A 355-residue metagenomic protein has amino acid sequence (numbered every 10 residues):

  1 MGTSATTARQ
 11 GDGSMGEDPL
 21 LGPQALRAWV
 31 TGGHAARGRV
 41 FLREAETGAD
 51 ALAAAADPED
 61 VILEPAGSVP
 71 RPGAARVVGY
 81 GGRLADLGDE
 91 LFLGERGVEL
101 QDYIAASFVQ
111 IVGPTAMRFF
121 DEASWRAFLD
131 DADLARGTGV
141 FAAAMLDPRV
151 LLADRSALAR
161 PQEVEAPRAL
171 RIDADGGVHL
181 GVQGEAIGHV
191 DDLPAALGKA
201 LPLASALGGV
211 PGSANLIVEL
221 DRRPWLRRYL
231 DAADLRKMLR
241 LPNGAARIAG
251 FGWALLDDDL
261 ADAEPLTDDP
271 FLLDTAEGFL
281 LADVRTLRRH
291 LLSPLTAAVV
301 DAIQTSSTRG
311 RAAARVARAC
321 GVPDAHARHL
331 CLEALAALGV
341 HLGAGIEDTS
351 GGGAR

Functional and structural regions predicted by a protein language model:
M1-I62, P202-P242, L291-R355: Long, charge-rich, low-complexity alpha-helical segments
E46, A56-E59, E64-A74, G79-G81: Ser/Thr/Gly/Pro-rich, low-complexity flexible regions
V69-E165, A186-H189: Radical SAM enzyme [4Fe-4S]-AdoMet core and its adjacent flexible, acidic and glycine-rich loops/tails across
M145-A232, A282, R289-T296: Accessory C-terminal segments flanking Radical SAM cores
Q162-E165, P265, D274: Short solvent-exposed loop/turn micro-motifs enriched in small/polar/acidic residues
E219-F271: Hydrophobic packing positions characteristic of elongated beta-solenoid/beta-helix-type spike/fiber shafts
L260-E264, H290, A298: An intrinsically disordered, low-complexity acidic/polar region
T267-F271, T275-R289: Short, Lys/Arg-enriched N-terminal segment that forms or immediately precedes the first helix of a structured domain
